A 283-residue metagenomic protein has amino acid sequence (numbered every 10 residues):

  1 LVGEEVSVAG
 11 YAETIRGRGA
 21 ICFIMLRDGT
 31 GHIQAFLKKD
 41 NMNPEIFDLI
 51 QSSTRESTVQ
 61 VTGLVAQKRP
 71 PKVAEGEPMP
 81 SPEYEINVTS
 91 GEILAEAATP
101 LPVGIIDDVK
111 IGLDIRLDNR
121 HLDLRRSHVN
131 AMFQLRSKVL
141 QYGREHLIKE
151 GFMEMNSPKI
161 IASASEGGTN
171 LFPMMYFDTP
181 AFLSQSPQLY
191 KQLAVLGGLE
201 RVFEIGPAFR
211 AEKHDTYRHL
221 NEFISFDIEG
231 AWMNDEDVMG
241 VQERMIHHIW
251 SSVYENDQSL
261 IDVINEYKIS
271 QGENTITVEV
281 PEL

Functional and structural regions predicted by a protein language model:
L1-L283: Class II aminoacyl-tRNA synthetase catalytic cores and aaRS-like
